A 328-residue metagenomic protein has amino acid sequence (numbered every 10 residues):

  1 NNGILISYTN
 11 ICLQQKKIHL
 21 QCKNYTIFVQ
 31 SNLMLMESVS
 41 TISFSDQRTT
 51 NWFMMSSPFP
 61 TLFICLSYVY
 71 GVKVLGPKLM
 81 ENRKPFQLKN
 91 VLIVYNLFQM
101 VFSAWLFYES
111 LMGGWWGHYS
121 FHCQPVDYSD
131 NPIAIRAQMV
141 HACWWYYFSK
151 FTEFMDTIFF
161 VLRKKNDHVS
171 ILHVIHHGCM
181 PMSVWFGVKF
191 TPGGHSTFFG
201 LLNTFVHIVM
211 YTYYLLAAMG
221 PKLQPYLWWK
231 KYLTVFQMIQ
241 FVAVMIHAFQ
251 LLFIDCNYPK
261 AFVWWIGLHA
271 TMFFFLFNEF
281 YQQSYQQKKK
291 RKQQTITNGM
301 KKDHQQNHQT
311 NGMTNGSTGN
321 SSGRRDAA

Functional and structural regions predicted by a protein language model:
Y8, C12, I18-F53, P77-M80 (+1 more regions): Transit-peptide-like, low-complexity N-terminal presequences and other terminal intrinsically disordered regions
L35-I42, S67-K84, W105-V126, T212-L223 (+2 more regions): Juxtamembrane interfacial secondary-structure elements that flank transmembrane helices in multi-pass membrane proteins
T41-P58, C123-C143, D255-W264: Juxtamembrane membrane-interface segments at transmembrane-helix boundaries in membrane proteins
F53-L66, F86-L106, M139-Y146, H168-M180 (+3 more regions): Transmembrane alpha-helices of multi-pass eukaryotic membrane proteins
V72-N96, D156-I175, L216-F236, K288-R291: Helix-loop boundary elements of multi-pass alpha-helical membrane proteins
Q99-W105, E109-M112, S149-F159, H176-C179 (+4 more regions): Membrane-embedded alpha-helical transmembrane segments of multi-pass integral membrane proteins
M139-N166: Function-critical hydrophobic alpha-helical transmembrane segments in multi-pass membrane proteins
G193-A328: C-terminal transmembrane module of eukaryotic multi-pass membrane proteins
